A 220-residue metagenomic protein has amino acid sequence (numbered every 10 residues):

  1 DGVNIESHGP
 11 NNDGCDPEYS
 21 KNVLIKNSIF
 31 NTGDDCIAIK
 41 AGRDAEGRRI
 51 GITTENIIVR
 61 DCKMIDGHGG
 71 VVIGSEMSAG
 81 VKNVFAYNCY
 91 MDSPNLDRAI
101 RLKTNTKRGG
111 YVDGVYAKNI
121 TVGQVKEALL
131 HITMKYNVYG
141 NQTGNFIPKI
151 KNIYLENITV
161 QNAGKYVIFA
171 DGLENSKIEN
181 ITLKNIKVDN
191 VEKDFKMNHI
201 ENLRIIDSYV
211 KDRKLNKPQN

Functional and structural regions predicted by a protein language model:
D1-N220: Extracellular/periplasmic carbohydrate-active domains that bind, remodel, or depolymerize complex polysaccharides
